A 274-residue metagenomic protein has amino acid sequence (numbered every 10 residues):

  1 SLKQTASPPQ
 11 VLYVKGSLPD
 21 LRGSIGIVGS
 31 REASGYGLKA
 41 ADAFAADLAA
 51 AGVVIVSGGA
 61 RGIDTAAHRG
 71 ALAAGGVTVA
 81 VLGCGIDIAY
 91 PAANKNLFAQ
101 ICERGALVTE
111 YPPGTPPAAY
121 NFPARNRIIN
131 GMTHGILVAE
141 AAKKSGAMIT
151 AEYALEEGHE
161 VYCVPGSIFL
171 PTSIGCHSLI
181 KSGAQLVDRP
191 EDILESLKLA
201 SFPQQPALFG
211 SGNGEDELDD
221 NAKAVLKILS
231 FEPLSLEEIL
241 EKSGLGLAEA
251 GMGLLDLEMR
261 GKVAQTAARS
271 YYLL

Functional and structural regions predicted by a protein language model:
S1-L274: Glycine-biased, small-residue-rich flexible motifs in mid-sequence functional cores and linkers
